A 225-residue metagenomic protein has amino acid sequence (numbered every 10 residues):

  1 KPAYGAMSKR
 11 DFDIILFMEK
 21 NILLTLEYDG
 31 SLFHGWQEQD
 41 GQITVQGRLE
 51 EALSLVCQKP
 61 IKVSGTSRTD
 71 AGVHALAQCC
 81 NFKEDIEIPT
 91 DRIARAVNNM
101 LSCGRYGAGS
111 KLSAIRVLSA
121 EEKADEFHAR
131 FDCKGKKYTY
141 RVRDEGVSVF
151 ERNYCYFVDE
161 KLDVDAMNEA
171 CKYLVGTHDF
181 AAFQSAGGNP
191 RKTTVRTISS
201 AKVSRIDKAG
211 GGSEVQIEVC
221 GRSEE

Functional and structural regions predicted by a protein language model:
K1-F17: N-terminal amphipathic/basic-hydrophobic helices that include classical n-h-c signal peptides and signal-anchor
I14-E224: Structured-RNA-binding interfaces characteristic of tRNA pseudouridine synthases
